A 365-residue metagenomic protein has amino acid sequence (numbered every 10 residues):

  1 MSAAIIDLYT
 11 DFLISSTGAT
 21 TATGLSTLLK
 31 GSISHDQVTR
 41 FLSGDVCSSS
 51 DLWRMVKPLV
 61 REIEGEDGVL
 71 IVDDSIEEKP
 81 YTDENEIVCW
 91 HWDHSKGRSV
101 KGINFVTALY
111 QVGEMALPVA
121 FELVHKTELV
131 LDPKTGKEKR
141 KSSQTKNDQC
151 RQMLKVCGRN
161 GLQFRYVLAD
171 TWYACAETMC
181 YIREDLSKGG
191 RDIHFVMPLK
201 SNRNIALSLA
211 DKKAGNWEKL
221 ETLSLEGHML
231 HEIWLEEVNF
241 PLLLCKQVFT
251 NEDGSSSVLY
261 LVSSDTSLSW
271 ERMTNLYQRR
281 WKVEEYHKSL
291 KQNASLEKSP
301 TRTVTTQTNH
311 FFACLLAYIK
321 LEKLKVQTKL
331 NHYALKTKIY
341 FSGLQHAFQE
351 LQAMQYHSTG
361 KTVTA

Functional and structural regions predicted by a protein language model:
M1-I5, L13-T82, A174, M179-I182 (+1 more regions): Electropositive nucleic-acid engagement tracts
Y9, S43-T127: Active-site-proximal, Lys/Arg-enriched surface segment that forms a nucleic-acid-binding/basic interface patch
L25, E66-P80, A108, V167-A174 (+4 more regions): Short, conserved catalytic/metal-binding motifs centered on acidic residues
D36-R40, H94-F164, K246-L259: Electropositive, glycine- and tryptophan-enriched low-complexity nucleic-acid-binding patches
D74-I76, W270-T301: Short amphipathic alpha-helical "interface-anchor" segments enriched in bulky aromatics
P80-F105, A176-K200, K298: A short alpha/beta connector and helix-capping loop motif
S99, L296-A353: Basic, amphipathic alpha-helical segments enriched in Lys/Arg and hydrophobic/aromatic residues
P133-E252, T328, Y333, T337: An internal, acidic/charged active-site-proximal segment that coordinates divalent cations and/or engages
